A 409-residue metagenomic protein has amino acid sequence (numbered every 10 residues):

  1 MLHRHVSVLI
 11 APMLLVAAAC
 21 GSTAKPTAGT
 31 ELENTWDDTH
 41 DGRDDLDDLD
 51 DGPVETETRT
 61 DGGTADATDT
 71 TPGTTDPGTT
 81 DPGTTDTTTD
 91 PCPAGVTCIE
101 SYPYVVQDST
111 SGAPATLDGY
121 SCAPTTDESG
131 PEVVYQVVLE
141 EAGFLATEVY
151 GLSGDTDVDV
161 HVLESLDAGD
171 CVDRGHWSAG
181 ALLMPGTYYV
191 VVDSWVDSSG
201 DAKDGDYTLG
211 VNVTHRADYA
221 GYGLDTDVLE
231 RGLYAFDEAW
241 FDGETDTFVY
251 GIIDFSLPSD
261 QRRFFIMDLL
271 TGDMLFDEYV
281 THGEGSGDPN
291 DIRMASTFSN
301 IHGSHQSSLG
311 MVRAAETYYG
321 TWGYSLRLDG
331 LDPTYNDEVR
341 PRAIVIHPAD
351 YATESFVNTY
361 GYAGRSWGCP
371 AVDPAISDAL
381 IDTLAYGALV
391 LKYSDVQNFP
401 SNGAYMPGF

Functional and structural regions predicted by a protein language model:
M1-I10: Bacterial N-terminal signal peptides that target proteins for export
L14: Glycine-rich nucleotide/cofactor/substrate-binding loop typically near the N-terminus or early in the first domain
C20-C92: Ser/Thr-rich, Pro/Gly/Ala-heavy low-complexity intrinsically disordered linkers and tails of secreted extracellular
D90-I99, S109-H215: Acidic, Ser/Thr/Pro-rich low-complexity intrinsically disordered segments
H161-L163, F265-M267, P370: Conserved hydrophobic/aromatic positions in well-ordered beta-strands
R216-W367, A375-F409: Cell wall/extracellular polymer interaction/catalysis modules
